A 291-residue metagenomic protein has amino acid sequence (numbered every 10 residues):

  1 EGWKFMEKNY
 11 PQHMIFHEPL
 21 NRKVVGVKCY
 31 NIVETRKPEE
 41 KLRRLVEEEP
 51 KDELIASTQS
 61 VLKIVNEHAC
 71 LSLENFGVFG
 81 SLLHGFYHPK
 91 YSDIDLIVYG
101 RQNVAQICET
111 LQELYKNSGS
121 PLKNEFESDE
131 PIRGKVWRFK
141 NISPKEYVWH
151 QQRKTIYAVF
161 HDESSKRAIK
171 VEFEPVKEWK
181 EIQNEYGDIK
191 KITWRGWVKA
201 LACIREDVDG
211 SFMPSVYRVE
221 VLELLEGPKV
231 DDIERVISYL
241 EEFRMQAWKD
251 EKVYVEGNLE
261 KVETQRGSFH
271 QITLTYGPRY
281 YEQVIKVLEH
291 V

Functional and structural regions predicted by a protein language model:
E1-Y91, Y99-V291: Catalytic core of pol beta-like nucleotidyltransferases
